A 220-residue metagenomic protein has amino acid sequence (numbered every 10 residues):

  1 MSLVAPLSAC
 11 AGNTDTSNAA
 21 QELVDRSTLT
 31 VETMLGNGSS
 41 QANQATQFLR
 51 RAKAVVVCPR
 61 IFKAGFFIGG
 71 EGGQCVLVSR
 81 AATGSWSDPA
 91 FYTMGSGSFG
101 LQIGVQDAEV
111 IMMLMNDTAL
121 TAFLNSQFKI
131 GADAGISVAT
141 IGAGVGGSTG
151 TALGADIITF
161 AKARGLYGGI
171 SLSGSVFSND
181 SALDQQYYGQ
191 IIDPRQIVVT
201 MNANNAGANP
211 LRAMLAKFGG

Functional and structural regions predicted by a protein language model:
M1-S2: Sec-dependent N-terminal signal peptides
P6-A9: C-terminal motif of bacterial Sec signal peptides marking the signal peptidase cleavage site
A11-G220: Small-residue-enriched, tightly packed secondary-structure blocks
